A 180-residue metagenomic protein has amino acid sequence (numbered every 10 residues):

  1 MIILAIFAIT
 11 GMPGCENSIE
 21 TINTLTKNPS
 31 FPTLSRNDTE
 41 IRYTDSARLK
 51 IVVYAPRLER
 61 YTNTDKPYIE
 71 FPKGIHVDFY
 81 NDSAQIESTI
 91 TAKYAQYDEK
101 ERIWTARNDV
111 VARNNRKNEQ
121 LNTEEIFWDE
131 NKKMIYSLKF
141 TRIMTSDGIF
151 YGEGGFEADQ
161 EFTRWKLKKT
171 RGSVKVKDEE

Functional and structural regions predicted by a protein language model:
M1-E180: Mature-chain termini and adjacent capping regions
